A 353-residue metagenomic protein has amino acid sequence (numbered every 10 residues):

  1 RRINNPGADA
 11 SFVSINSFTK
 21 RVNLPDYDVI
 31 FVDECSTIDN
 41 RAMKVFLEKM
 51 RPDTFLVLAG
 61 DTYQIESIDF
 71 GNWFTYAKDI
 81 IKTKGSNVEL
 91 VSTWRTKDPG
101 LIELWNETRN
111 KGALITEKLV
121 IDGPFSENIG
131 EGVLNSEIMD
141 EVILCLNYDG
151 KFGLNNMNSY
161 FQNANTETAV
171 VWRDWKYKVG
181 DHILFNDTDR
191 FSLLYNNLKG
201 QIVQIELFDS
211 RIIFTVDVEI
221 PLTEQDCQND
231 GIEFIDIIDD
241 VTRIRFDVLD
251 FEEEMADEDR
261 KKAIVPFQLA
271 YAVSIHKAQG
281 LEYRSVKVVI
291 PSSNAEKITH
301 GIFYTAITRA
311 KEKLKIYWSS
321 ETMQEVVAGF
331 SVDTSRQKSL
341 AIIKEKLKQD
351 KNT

Functional and structural regions predicted by a protein language model:
R1-V29, V273: Inter-Walker segment of RecA-like/P-loop motor cores
T19-D28, K44-T54, A278, E282: Short basic/glycine-enriched coil/helix segment immediately N-terminal to the Walker B
Y27, P52-T54, K82-V88, M139-D140 (+2 more regions): Short glycine-/polar-rich loops that comprise or flank the Walker A/P-loop and associated switch/sensor motifs
D33-E34, G60: Walker B catalytic acidic pair
T37-D39, I65-E66: Catalytic P-loop NTPase motifs of RecA-like helicase/translocase cores
A59, Y63-C227: Conserved helicase motor core of P-loop NTPases
Q162-Y304: Conserved nucleotide-binding/hydrolysis modules and their immediate coupling elements across P-loop/ASCE NTPase motors
S285-T353: Helicase C-terminal subdomain and adjacent C-terminal extension
